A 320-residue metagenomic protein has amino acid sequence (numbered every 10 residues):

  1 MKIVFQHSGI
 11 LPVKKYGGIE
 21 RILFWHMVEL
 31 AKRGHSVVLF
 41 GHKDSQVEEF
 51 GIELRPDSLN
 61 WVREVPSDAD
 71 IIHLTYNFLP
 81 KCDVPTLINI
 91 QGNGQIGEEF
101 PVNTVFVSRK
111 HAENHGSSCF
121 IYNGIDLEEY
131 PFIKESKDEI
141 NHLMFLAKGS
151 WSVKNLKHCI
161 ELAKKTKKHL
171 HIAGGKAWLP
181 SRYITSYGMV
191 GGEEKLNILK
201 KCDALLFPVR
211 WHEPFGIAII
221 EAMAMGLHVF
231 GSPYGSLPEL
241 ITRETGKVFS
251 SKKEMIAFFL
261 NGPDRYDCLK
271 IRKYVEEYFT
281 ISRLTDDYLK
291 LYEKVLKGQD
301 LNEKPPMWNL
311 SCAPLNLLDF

Functional and structural regions predicted by a protein language model:
F5-G17, I22-W61: N-terminal strand-loop element at the rim of the active site of nucleotide-sugar-dependent glycosyltransferases
P56, P263-L317: A charged, aromatic-enriched C-terminal amphipathic alpha-helix characteristic of glycosyltransferases across folds
L59, G175-K201, R210-H212, G235: Conserved active-site histidine-acidic residue motif and adjacent donor-binding/catalytic loop of glycosyltransferases
S118, E129-H171: Conserved donor-binding/catalytic core segment of Leloir-type glycosyltransferases
L196, I219-A224, P238-E239: Short alpha-helical segment that forms part of, or immediately flanks, the ligand-binding pocket in carbohydrate-active
L205-L206: A short hydrophobic beta-strand element within the catalytic core of glycosyltransferases that build diverse glycans
L227-G231: Short hydrophobic beta-strand element within catalytic cores of glycosyltransferases and related nucleotide-activated
T242-K253, L260-D264: Conserved acidic donor-binding segment of nucleotide-sugar-dependent glycosyltransferases
